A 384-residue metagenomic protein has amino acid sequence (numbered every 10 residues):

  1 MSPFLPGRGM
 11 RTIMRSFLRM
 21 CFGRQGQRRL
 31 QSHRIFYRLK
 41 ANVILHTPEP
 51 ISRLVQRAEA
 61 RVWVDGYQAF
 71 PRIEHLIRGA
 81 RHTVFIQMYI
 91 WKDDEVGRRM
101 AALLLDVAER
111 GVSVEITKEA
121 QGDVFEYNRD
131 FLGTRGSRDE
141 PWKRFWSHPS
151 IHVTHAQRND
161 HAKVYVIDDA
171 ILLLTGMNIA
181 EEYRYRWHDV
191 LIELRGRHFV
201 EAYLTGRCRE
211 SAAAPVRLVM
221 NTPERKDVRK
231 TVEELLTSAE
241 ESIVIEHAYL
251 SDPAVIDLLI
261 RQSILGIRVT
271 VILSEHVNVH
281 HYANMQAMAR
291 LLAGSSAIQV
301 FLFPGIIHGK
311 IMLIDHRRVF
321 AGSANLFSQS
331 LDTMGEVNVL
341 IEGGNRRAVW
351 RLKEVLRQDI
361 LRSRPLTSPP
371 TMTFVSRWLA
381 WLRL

Functional and structural regions predicted by a protein language model:
S2-P50, K143, K163, L173-T175: Hydrophobic targeting/anchoring helices
N42, P48-T83, I90-S238, Y249 (+4 more regions): HKD-type phospholipase D/PLD-like phosphodiesterase module
A108, S263-I264: Gly/Ala-rich phosphate-binding loop of Rossmann-like dinucleotide-binding domains, activating on the conserved
H247-R261: Beta-propeller domains
R317-V319, A324-L384: Long, C-terminal catalytic modules of enzymes
